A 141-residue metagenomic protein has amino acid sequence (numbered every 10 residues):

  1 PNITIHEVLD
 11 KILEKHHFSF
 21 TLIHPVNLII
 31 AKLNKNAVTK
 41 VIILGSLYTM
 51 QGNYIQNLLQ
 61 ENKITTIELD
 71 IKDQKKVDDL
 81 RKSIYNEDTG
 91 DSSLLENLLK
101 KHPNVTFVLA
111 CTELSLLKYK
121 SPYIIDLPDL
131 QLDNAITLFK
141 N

Functional and structural regions predicted by a protein language model:
P1-N141: Non-catalytic structural scaffold of enzyme domains
